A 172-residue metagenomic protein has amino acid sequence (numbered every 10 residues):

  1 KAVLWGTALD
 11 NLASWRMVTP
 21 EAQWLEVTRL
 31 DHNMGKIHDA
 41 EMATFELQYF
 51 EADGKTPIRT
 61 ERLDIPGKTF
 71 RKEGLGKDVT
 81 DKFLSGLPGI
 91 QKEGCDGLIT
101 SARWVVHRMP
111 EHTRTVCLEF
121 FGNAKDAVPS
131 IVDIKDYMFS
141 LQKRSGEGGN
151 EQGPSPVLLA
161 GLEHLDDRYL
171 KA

Functional and structural regions predicted by a protein language model:
K1-D136: FAD-binding subdomain of flavoenzyme oxidoreductases
R71-K77, V128-I131, D136-K171: Flexible, glycine/charged-enriched surface loops at secondary-structure junctions
